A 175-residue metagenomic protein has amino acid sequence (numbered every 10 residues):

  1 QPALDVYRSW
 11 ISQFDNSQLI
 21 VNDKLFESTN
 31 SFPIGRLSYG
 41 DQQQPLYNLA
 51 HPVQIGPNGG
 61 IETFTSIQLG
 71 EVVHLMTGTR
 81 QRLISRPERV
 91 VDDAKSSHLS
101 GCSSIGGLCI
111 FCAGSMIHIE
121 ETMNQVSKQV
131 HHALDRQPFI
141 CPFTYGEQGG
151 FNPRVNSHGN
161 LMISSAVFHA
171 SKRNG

Functional and structural regions predicted by a protein language model:
Q1-E120, N124-Q137, P142-G175: Small-residue-enriched flexible segments
